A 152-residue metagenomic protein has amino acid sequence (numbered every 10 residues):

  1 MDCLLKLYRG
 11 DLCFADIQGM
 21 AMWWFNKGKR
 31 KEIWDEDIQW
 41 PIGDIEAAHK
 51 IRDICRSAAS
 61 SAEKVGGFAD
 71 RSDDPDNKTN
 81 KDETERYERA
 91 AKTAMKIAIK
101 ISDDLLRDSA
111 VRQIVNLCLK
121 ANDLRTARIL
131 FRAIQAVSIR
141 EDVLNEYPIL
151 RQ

Functional and structural regions predicted by a protein language model:
D2-Q152: Non-catalytic tandem-repeat scaffold regions and their flanking low-complexity/translocation tails
